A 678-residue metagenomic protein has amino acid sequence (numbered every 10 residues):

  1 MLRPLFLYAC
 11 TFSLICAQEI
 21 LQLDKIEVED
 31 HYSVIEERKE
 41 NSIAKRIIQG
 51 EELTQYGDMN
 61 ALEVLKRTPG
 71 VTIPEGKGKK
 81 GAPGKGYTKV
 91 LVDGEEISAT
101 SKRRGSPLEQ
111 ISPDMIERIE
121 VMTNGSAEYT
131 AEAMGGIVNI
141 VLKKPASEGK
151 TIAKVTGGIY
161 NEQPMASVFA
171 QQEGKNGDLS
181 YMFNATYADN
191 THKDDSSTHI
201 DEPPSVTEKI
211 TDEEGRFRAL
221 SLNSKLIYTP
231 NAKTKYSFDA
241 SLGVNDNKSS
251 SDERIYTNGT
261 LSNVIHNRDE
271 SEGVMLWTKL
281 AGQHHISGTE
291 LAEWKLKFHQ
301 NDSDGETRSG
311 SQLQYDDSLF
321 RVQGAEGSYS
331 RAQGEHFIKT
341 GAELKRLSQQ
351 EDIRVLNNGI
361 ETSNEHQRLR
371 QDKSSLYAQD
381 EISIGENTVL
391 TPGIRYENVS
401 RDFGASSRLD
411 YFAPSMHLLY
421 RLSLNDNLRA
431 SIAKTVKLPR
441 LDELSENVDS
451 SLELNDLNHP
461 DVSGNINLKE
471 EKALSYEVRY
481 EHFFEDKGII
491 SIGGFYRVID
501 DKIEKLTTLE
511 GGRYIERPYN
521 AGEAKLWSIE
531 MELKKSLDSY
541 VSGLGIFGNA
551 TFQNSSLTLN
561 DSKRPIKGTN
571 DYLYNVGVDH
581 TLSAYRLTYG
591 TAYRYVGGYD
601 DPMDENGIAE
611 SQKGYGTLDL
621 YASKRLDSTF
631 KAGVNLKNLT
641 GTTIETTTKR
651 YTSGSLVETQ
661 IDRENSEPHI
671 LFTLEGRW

Functional and structural regions predicted by a protein language model:
I26-Y56, G84-K89: N-terminal periplasmic "start-of-domain" segments of outer-membrane beta-barrel proteins
E37, K45, L62-T100: Extracytoplasmic beta-strand/coil segments of soluble accessory domains associated with Gram-negative outer-membrane
A61-V64, V90-L91, S106-E109, V121 (+2 more regions): N-terminal periplasmic accessory domains that precede and gate Gram-negative outer-membrane beta-barrel machines
E95-T123, A170: Short acidic/polar hinge/loop motifs at secondary-structure boundaries that mediate gating or recognition
N223-N245, N267-A405, Y411, R421-S423 (+3 more regions): Face-selective signature of the C-terminal outer-membrane beta-barrel domain
D269-M275, E365-K373, S407, N427 (+6 more regions): Outer-membrane beta-barrel signature, preferentially recognizing the C-terminal barrel domain of Gram-negative
I490-I499, L509-E510, I515-M603: Gram-negative outer-membrane beta-barrel transporters
Y595-D600, S623-W678: C-terminal beta-signal and adjacent terminal beta-strands/loops of Gram-negative outer-membrane beta-barrel proteins
